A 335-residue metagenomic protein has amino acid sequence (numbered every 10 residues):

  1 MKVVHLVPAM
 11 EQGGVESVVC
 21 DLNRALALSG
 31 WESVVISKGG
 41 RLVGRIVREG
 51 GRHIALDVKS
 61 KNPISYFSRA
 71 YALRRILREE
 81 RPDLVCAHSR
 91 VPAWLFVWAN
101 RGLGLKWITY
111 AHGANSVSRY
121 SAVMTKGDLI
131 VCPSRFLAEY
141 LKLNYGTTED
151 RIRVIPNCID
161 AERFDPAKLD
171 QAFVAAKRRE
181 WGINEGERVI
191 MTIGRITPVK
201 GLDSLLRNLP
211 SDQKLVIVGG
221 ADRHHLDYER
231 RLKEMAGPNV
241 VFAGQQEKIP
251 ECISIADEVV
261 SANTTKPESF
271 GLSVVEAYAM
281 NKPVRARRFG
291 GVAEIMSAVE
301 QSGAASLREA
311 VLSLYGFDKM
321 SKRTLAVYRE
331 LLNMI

Functional and structural regions predicted by a protein language model:
H5-G13, S17-Y66, R151, H224: N-terminal strand-loop element at the rim of the active site of nucleotide-sugar-dependent glycosyltransferases
G13-D21, R188-S211: A conserved mid-protein helix/loop that constitutes part of the nucleotide-sugar donor-binding site
G14, R163, L169, V299-I335: A charged, aromatic-enriched C-terminal amphipathic alpha-helix characteristic of glycosyltransferases across folds
V35, V260, P283-A286: Short hydrophobic beta-strand element within catalytic cores of glycosyltransferases and related nucleotide-activated
R41-R48, F173, K214-N239: Short, structured helix-loop element that forms part of the nucleotide-activated donor/catalytic region
A72-R75, Q245-A256, A279: Short acidic alpha-helix that forms the nucleotide-activated donor recognition element in Leloir-type transferases
A87-A93, A111: Short His-centered aromatic/hydrophobic patch
F136, C158: Carbohydrate-associated surface elements
